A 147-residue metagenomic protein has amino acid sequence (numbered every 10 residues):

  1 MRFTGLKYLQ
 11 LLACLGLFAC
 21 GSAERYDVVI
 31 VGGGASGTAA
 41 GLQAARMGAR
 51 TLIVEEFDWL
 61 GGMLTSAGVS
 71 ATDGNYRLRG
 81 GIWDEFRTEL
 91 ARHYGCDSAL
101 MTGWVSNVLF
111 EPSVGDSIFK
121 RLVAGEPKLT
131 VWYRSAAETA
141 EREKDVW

Functional and structural regions predicted by a protein language model:
M1-L9: Bacterial N-terminal signal peptides that target proteins for export
G5, G16, E85-E89: Generic hydrophobic, helix-prone segments enriched in Leu/Val/Ile
Y8-R25: Bacterial Sec-dependent signal peptides at the C-terminal "C-region" and cleavage site
E24-G34: Beta1/beta-strand and adjacent pyrophosphate-binding region of the FAD-binding site in flavoprotein oxidoreductases
G37: N-terminal Rossmann-fold NAD(P) dinucleotide-binding loop
Q43, A49-R50, E55-K144: Conserved N-terminal/central alpha/beta ligand/cofactor-binding core
